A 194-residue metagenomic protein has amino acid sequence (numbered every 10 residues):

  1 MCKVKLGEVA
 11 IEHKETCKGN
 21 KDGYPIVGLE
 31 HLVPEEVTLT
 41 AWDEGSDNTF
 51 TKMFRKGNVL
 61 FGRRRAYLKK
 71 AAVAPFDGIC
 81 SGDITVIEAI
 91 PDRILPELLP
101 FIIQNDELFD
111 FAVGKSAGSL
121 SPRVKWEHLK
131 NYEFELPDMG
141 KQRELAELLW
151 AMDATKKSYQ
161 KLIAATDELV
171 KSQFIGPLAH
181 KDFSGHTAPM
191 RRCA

Functional and structural regions predicted by a protein language model:
M1-C17, N131-E147, A154-A194: Non-catalytic DNA-recognition/assembly elements of restriction-modification systems
V4-C17, D22-K56, M190-A194: Sequence-specific dsDNA recognition surfaces
F50-K52, V59-Q104: A short beta-sheet element
R64, G78-T85, A117-G140: A short glycine-rich beta-alpha junction/loop motif
K70, R123, H128, L148-A151 (+1 more regions): Residue-level recognition of specific faces of alpha-helices
